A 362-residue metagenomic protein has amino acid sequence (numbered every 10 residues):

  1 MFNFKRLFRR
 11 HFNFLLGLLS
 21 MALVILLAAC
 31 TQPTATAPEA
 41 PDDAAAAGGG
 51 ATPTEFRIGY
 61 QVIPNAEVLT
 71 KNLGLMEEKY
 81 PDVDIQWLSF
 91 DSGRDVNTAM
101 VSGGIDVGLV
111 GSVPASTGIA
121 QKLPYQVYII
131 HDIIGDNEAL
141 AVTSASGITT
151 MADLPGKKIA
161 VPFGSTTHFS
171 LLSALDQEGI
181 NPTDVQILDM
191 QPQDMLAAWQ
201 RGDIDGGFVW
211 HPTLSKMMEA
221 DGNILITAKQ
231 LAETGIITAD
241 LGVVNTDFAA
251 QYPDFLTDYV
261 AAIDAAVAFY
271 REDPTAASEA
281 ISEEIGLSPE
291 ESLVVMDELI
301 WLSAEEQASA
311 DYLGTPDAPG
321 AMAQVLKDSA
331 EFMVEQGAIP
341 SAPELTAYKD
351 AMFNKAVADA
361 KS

Functional and structural regions predicted by a protein language model:
M1-E55, V357-S362: Short, low-complexity disordered leader/linker segments with a strong preference for bacterial N-terminal type II
A40-N181, Q186-D189, D205-H211: Short, glycine-/small- and polar/acidic-enriched structural segments that line small-molecule recognition paths
V68, G74, E78, T98 (+14 more regions): Solvent-exposed, polar/charged alpha-helical surfaces in well-ordered, non-transmembrane soluble domains, broadly
Y80-V83, G104, L109, I119 (+7 more regions): Sec/Tat-exported extracytoplasmic proteins
V113, L188, D194-I285: Pocket-lining segment of extracytoplasmic ligand-binding domains
D132-V142, N223-A249, L299, T346-A347 (+2 more regions): Periplasmic-binding protein-like
Q251-A338: Secondary-structure end/capping motifs
Q324-S362: Conserved C-terminal helix/tail region of periplasmic/extracytoplasmic solute-binding proteins
